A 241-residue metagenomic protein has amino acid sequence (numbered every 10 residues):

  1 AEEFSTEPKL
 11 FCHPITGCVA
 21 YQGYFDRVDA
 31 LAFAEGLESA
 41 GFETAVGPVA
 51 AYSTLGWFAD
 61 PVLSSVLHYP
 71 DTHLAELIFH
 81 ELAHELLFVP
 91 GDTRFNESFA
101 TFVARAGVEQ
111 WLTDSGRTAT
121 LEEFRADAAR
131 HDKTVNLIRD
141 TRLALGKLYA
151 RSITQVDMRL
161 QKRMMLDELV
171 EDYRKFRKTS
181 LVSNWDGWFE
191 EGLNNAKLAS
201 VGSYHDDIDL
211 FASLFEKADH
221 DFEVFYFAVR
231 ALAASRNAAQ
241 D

Functional and structural regions predicted by a protein language model:
A1-H131: Acidic/His-rich structured neighborhood in mature extracellular/periplasmic domains
N136-D241: Pan-zinc metallopeptidase signature
